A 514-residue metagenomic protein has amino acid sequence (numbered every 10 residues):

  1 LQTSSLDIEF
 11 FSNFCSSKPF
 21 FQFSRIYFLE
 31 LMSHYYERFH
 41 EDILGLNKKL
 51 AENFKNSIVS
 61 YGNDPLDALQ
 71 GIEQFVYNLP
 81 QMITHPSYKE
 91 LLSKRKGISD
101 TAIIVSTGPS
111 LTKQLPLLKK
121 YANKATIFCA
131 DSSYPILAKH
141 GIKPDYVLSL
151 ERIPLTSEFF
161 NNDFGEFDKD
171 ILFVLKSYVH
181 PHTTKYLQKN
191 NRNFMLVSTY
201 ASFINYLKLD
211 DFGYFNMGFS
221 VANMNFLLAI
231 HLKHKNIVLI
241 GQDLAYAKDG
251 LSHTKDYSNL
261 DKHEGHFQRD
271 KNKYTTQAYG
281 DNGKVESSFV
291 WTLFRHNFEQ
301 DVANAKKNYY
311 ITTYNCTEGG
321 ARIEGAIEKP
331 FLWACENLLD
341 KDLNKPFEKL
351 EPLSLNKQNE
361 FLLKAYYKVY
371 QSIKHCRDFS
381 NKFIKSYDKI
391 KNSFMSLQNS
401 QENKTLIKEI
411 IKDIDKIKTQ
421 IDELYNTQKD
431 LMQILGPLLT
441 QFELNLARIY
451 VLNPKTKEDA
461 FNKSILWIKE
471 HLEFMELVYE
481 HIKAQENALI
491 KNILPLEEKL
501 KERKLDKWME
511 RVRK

Functional and structural regions predicted by a protein language model:
Q2-A68, A138-L232, E443, A447-K514: Acidic/Gly/His-enriched mid-domain segments of enzyme catalytic cores or analogous surface patches that mediate
H40-D100, L111: Aromatic- and Gly/Pro-rich donor/ligand-binding loops that form nucleotide- or phosphate-bearing donor binding pockets
T84-P154: Secondary-structure-rich domain cores
D131-P135, K176-H182, T317-A321: Short, polar loop motifs at secondary-structure junctions
S133-Y134, G141-E151, A229-K255: Glycine-rich phosphate/pyrophosphate-binding loops and their adjacent beta-strand/loop elements at enzyme active sites
L148-I153, N161-K169, T254-K273, W333-K345: Acidic, Ser/Thr-rich peripheral helices and adjacent loops at domain boundaries
F267-G320: Polyanion-binding loop/helix "lid" in catalytic or ligand-binding cores
K306-K514: Long, compositionally biased charged/polar accessory segments in the mid-to-C-terminal portions of proteins
